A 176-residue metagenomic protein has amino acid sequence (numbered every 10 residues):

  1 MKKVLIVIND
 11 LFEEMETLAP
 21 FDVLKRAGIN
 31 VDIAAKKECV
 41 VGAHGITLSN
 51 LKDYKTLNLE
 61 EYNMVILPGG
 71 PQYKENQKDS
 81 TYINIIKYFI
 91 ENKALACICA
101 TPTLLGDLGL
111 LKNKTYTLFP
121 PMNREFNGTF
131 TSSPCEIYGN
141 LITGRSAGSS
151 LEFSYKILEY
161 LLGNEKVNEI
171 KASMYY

Functional and structural regions predicted by a protein language model:
M1-E91, L104-N113, T129-S133, N140-Y176: Extended, subdomain-level signal for the structured scaffold at the beginning of enzyme domains
A35-C39, A100-T103, L118-R124: Short, polar loop motifs at secondary-structure junctions
A94-A96: Proline-centered loop/turn at the N-terminus of a beta-strand
I98-C99, E152: A generic alpha-helix surface/boundary motif
T117-C135: Active-site oxyanion/phosphate-handling segment shared across diverse enzymes
